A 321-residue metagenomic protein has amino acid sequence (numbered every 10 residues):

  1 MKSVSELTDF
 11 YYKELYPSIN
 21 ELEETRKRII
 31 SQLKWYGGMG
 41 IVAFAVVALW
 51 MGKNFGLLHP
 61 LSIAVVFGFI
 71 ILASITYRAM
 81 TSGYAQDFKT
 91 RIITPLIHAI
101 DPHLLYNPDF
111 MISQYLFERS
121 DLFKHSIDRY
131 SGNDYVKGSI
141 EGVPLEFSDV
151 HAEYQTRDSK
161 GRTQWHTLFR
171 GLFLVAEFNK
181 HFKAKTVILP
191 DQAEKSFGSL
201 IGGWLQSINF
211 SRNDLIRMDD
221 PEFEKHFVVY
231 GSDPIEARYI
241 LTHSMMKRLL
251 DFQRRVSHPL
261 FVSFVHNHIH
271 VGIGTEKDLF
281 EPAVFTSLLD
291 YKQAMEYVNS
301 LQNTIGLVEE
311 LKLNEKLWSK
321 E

Functional and structural regions predicted by a protein language model:
M1-Q32: Cytosolic juxtamembrane N-terminal segments of multi-pass membrane proteins
E6, T81-P108: Membrane-interface amphipathic/juxtamembrane segments adjacent to transmembrane helices
K27-V46: Transmembrane alpha-helical segments and their cytosolic interface motifs in multi-pass membrane proteins
A43-L49, I70-S74: Alpha-helical transmembrane segments
V47-K53, I305-V308: A hydrophobic alpha-helical transmembrane-helix feature that marks the membrane cores and membrane-interface segments
W50-F69: Hydrophobic alpha-helical transmembrane segments
V65-T90: Transmembrane alpha-helices and immediately adjacent membrane-cytoplasm interface residues in multi-pass integral
T94, H98-I100, P108-Y154, K160-E321: Charged, low-complexity intrinsically disordered regions
